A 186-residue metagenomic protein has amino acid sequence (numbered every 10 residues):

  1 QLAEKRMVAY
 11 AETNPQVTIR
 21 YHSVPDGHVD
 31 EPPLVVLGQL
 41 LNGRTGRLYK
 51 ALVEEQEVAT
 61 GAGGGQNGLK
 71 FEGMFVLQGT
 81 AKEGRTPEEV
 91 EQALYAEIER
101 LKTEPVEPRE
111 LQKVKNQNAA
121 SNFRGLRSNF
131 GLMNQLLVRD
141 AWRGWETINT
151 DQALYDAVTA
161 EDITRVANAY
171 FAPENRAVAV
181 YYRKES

Functional and structural regions predicted by a protein language model:
Q1-R47: His/Glu-based metal-binding/catalytic segments typifying zinc-dependent metallopeptidases
L2-A9, G79, V166-A169: Short, surface-exposed beta-strand/loop micro-motifs that present aromatic residues
V8-A11, L40, L52, N168-A172: A general structural signal for short secondary-structure junctions and capping/turn motifs
N14-P25, V53-A157, N175-R183: M16 family metallopeptidases and their MPP-like homologs
N42-V58: M16/MPP (pitrilysin/insulinase) zinc-metallopeptidase core fold and M16-derived inactive scaffolds
